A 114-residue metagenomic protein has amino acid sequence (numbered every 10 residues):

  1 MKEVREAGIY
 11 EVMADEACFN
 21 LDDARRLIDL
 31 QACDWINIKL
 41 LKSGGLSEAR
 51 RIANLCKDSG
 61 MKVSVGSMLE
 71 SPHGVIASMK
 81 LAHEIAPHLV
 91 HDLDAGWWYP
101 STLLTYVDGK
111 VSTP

Functional and structural regions predicted by a protein language model:
M1-E6, L21-A24, G44-L55, G74: Active-site-adjacent beta->alpha loops and helix N-cap segments on the catalytic face of soluble alpha/beta enzymes
E3-V12, I28-N37, L55-K62, A82-L89: Glycine-enriched alpha-helix->loop->beta-strand junction motifs that scaffold or abut catalytic
M13-E16, K39, S64-G66, D92: A cross-family glycoside hydrolase active-site/sugar-binding cleft signature
E16-I28: Short, composition-biased local secondary-structure segments
C18-N20, L40-G44, L69-S71, W97: Active-site-proximal loop/turn and secondary-structure-junction residues that shape catalytic pockets, frequently
D34, S47-E48, L69, A77: Short, flexible micro-motifs
D34-L40, K110-P114: A polyampholytic, Gly/Pro-enriched intrinsically disordered region
M68-P114: Flexible C-terminal active-site loop/helix
